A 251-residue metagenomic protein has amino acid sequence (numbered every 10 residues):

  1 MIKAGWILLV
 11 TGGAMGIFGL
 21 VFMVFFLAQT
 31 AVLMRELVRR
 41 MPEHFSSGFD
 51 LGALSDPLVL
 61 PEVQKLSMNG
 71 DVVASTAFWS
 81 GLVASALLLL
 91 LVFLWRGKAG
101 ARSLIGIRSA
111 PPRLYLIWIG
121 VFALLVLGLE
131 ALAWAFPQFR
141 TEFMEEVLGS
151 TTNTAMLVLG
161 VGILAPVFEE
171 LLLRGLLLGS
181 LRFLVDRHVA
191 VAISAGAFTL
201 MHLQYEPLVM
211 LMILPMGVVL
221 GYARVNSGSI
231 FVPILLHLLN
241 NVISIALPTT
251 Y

Functional and structural regions predicted by a protein language model:
M1-K3, G100, P111, D186 (+2 more regions): Helix N-cap and loop-to-helix transition residues
M1-L104, W134, I245-Y251: N-terminal, membrane-interfacial amphipathic/helix-forming hydrophobic leader that caps and precedes the first
K3-I7, T11, V73-G81, L114-W118 (+4 more regions): Residue-level signature of transmembrane alpha-helical entry/exit and packing/kink sites in multi-pass membrane
V32-L33, L114, F143, T154: Exposed alpha-helical structural elements
A101-G106, T141-M144: Short, Lys/Arg-enriched, Gly/Pro-containing loop segments at transmembrane-helix junctions of multi-pass membrane
L104-L124, S194: Interfacial segments of alpha-helical transmembrane regions
A123-Y251: Transmembrane helix-loop-helix hairpins at the membrane interface of multi-pass integral membrane proteins
